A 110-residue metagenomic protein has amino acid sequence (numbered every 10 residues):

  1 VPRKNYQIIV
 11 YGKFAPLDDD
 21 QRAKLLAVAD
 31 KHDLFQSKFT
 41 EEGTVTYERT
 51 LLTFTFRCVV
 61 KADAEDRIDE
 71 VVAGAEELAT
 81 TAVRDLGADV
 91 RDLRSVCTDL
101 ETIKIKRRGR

Functional and structural regions predicted by a protein language model:
V1-K24: Short, extreme N-terminal segment that most often corresponds to the first beta-strand
Q7-I9, T46, T53-V59, R94 (+1 more regions): Ser/Thr- (and often Asn-) enriched beta-sheet segments in non-cytosolic proteins
G12-F14, A29, V60: Generic secondary-structure microfeatures
D18-K38: Short amphipathic alpha-helix segments
F35-E77: Short, intrinsically disordered low-complexity segments
V60-R110: Charged interaction segments
